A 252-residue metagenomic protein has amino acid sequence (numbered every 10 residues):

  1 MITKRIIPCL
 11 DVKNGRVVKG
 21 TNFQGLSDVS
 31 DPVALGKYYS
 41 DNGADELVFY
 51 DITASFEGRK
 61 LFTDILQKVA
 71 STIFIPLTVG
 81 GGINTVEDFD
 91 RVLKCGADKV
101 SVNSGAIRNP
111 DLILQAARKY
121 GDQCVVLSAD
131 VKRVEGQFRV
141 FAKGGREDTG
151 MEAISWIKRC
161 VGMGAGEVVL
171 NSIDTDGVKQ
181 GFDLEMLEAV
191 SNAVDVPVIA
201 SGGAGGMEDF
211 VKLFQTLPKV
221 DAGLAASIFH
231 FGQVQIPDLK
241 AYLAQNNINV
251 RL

Functional and structural regions predicted by a protein language model:
R5-C9, E46, F74-T78, K99-S101 (+5 more regions): Structural preference for beta-strand elements that scaffold enzyme active sites
D11, Y39, L47, V79 (+6 more regions): Conserved, mostly hydrophobic/aromatic
V12-N14, V18, A97-L170, D174-T175: Conserved anion-binding
E46-D64, S104, V169-Q180: Glycine-rich, proline-tolerant flexible connector loops at the mouths of alpha/beta enzymes
T53, L61-Y120: Glycine/small-residue-rich loop that forms an oxyanion/phosphate-binding "nest" at active or ligand-binding sites
E57-T78, Q115-D130, Q180-G205, N247: Alpha-helix-loop-beta-strand connector modules within alpha/beta enzyme cores
L77-G96, E185-V220: Catalytic cores of alpha/beta
I113-K119, F214-L252: C-terminal helical cap(s) of enzyme catalytic domains, especially alpha/beta-barrels
